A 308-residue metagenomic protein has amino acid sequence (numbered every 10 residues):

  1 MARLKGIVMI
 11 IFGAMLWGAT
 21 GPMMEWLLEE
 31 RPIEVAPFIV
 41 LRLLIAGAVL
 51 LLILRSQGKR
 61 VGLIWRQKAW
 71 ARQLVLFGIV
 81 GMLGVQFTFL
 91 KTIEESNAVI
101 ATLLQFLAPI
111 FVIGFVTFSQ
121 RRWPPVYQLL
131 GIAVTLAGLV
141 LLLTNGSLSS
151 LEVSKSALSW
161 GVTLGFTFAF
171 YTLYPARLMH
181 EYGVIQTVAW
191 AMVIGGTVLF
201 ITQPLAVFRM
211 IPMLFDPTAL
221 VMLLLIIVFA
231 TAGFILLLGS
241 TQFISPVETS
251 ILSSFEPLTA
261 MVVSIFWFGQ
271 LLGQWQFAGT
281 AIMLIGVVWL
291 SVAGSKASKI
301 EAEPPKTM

Functional and structural regions predicted by a protein language model:
M1-V40, S150-R177, T197, L223 (+1 more regions): Glycine-/small-residue-enriched transmembrane alpha-helix faces in small-molecule transporters and effluxers
A14, L41, M82, Q86 (+3 more regions): Helix-helix packing/entry segments at the starts of transmembrane helices
L27, F38, R42, T92 (+10 more regions): Hydrophobic/aromatic residues within transmembrane alpha-helices of multi-pass small-molecule transporters
R31-G84, F111-F115, F166-Y174, V188-V207 (+4 more regions): Transmembrane alpha-helices of multi-pass small-molecule transport proteins
L43, T144-N145, A219-V221, S254-M308: C-terminal-most transmembrane helix of multi-pass membrane proteins
V49, A108-A133, L258-A278: C-terminal transmembrane-helix exit sites in multi-pass transporters
L50, P124-G146, L199, W275-G294: Hydrophobic transmembrane alpha-helices of multi-pass small-molecule transport proteins
Q57-I100, L141, I226-I244: Specific transmembrane alpha-helical segments of multi-pass solute transporters/efflux pumps, especially DMT/EamA
